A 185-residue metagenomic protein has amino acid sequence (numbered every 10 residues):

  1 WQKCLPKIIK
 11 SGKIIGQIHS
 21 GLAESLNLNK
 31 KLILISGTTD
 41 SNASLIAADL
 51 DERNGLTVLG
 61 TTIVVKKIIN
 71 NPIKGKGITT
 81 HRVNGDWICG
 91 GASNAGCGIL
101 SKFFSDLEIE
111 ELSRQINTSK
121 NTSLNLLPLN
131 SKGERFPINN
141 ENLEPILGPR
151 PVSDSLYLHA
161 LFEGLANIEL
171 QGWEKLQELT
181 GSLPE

Functional and structural regions predicted by a protein language model:
K3-K13, C89: A glycine-/small-polar-enriched, mobile loop at the entrance of the PLP active site in fold-type I
I15-Q17: Active-site core of PLP-dependent enzymes with the aminotransferase class I/II
H19-E185: Active-site core segments that coordinate phosphate-bearing ligands/cofactors across diverse enzyme families
